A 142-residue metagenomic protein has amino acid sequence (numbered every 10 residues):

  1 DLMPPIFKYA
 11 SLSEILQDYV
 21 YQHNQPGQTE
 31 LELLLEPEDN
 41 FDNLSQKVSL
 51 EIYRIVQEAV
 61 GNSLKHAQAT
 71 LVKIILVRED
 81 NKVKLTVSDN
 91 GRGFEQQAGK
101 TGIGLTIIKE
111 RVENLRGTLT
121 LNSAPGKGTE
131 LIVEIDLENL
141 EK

Functional and structural regions predicted by a protein language model:
D1-K142: Coiled-coil dimerization/phosphotransfer module
